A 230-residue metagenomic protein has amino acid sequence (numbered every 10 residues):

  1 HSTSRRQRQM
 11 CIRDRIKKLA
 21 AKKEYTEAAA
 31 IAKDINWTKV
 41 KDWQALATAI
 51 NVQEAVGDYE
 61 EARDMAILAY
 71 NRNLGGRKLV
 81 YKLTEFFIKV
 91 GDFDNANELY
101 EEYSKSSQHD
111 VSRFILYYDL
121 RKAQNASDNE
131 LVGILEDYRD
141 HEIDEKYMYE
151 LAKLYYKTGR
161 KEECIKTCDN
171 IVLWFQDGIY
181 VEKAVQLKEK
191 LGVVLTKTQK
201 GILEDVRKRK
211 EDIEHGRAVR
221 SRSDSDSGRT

Functional and structural regions predicted by a protein language model:
H1-I12: Single conserved hydrophobic/aromatic residue that forms the stacking wall/gate of nucleotide- or nucleobase-binding
R13-D14, T48, K82, L116-Y118 (+2 more regions): "A position-specific structural signal for the A-helix of alpha-solenoid helical repeats
K18, V52, F86, L120-K122 (+2 more regions): Residue-level signature for tetratricopeptide repeat
A21, A55, K89, A123-Q124 (+3 more regions): Register position in tetratricopeptide repeats
A28, A62, A96, E130-L131 (+1 more regions): Single-residue signature of alpha-solenoid repeat helices
K33-K41, I67-G75, E101-H109, E136-I143 (+2 more regions): Solenoid-like repeat scaffolds
A47-E54, I67-L68, K78-I143: Alpha-helical adaptor scaffolds
R72, K105-S107, G159-Y180, V185-E211: TPR/TPR-like (Sel1-like) alpha-helical repeat modules
